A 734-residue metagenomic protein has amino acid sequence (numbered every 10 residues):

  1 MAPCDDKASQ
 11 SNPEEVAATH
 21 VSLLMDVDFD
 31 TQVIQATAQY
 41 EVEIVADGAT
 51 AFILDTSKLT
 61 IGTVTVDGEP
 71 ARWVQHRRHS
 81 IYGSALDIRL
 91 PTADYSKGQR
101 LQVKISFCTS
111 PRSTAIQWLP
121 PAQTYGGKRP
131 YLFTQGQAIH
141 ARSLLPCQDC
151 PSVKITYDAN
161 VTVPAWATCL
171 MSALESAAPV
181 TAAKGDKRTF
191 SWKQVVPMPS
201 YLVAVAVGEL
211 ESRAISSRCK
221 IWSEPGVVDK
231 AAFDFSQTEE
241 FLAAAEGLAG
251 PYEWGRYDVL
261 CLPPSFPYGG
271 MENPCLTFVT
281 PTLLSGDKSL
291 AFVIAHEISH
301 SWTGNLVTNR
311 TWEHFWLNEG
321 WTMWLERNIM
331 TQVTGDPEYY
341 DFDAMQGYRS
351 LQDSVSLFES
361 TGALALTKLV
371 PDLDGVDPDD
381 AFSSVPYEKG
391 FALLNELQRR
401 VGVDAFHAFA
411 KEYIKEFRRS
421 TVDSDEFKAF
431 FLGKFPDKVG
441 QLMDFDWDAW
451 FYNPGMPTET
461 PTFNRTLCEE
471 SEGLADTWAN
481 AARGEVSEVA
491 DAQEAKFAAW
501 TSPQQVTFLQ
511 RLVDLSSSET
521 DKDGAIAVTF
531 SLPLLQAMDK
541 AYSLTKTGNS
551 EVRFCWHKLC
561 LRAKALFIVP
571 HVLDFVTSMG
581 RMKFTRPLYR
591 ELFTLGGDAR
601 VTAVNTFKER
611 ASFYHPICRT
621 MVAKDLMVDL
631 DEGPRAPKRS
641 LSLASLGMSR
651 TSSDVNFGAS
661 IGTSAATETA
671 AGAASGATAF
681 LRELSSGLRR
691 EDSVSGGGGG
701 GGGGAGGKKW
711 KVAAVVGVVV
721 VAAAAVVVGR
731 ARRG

Functional and structural regions predicted by a protein language model:
M1-G255, F382-V385, V401: Acidic/His-enriched low-complexity segments
A46-G48, D94-G98, P179-K187, G286 (+3 more regions): Short, glycine- and charge-enriched coil/turn segments that flank and shape catalytic ligand pockets
W192, I221-N480, E485: Hydrophobic alpha-helical and helix-loop surface patches within well-folded domains that function as non-catalytic
S383-S384, K389, F406, R418-D423 (+3 more regions): Long, ordered, helix-rich scaffold segments
L394, V720-V721: Structural signal for hydrophobic/aromatic residues that build the beta-strand cores of folded beta-sheet domains
A659-L688, D692-V694: Amphipathic alpha-helical membrane/lipid-surface binding segments
R689-G717: Membrane-penetrating hydrophobic segments
G702-V712, A722-G734: Short hydrophobic alpha-helical membrane-entry/anchor segments
